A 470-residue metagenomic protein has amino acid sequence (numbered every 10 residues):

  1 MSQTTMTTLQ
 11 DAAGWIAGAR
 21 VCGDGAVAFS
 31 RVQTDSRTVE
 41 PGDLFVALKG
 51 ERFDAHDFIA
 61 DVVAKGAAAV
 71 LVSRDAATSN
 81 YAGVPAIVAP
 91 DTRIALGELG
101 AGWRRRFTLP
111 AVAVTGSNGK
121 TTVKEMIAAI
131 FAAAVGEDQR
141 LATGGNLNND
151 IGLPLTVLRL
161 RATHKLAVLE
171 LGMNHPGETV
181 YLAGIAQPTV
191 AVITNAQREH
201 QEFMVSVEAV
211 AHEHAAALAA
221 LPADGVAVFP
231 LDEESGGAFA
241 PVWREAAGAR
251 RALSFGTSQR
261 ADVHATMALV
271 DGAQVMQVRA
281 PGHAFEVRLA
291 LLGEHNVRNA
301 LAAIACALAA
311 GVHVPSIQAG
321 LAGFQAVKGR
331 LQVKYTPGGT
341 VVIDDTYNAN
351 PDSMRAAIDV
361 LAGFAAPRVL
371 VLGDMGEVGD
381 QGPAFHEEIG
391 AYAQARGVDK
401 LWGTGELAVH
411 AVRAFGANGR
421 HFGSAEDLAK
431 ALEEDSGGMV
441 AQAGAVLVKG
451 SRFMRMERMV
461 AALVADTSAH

Functional and structural regions predicted by a protein language model:
M1-E98, G102, A362-G363, A391-Y392 (+4 more regions): N-terminal leader/targeting and accessory segments in enzymes
S2, V114, K328-Q332, F453-A461: ATP-dependent carboxylate/acyl-activation modules
A12, D43, V62, L99 (+14 more regions): Residue-level signal for inorganic ion chemistry
W15, V72, A76-A82, V190-V341 (+5 more regions): Acidic, Mg2+-coordinating active-site environments of NTP-dependent enzymes
G50-F53, V327-G329, T346-H421, A469-H470: Active-site beta-alpha connecting loops in nucleotide-dependent enzymes
A95-L231, A238-A249, G438-M439, A462-H470: Phosphate-binding loop of NTP-binding sites
H421-S424, A441-V464, A469-H470: Peripheral docking tails and interdomain loops at the edges of cofactor- or intermediate-handling domains
A429-V440: Short amphipathic alpha-helix with an adjacent loop that forms part of the alpha/beta core around
